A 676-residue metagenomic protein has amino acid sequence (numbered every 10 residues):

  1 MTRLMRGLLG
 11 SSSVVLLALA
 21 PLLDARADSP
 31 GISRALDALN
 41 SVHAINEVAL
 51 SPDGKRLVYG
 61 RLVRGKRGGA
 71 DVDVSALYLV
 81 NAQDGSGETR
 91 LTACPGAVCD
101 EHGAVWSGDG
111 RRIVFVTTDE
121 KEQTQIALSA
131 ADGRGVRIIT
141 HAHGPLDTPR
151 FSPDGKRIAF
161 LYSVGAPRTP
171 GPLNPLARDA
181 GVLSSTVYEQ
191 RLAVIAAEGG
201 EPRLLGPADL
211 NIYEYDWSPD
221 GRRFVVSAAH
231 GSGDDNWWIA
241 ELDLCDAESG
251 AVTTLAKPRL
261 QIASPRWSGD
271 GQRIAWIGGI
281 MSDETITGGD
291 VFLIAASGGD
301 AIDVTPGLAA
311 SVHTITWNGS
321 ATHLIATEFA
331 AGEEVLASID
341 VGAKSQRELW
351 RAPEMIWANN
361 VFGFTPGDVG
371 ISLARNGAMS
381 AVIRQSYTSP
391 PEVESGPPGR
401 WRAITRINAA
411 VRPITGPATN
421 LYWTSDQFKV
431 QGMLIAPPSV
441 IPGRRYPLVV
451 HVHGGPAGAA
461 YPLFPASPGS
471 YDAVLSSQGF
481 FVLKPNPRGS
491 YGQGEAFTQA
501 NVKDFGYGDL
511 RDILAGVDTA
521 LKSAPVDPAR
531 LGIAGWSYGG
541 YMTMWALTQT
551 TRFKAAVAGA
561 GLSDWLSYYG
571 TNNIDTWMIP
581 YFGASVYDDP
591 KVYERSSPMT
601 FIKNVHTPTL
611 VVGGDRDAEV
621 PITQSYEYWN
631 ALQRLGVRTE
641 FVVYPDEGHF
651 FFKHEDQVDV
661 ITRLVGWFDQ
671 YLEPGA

Functional and structural regions predicted by a protein language model:
R34-A38, T89-A93, R137-T140, P202-G206 (+4 more regions): A short beta-strand motif characteristic of beta-propeller blades
D37-S75: Beta-strand-rich domains and repeat architectures in extracellular enzymes and scaffolds, especially beta-propellers
P52-D53, G108-D109, P153-D154, P219-D220 (+3 more regions): Residue-level detector of Asp-centered blade-edge/turn motifs that repeat once per structural unit in beta-propeller
L57, G110-V114, G155-I158, G221-V225 (+3 more regions): Hydrophobic beta-strand positions that form the internal "hydrophobic ladder" of WD40/Gbeta-like beta-propeller blades
R61-A76, A93-E101, V114-A127, H141-D147 (+12 more regions): A flexible loop/linker signature enriched in serine peptidases of the S9 family
A82-G85, A130-R134, A196-G200, D246-G250 (+3 more regions): Short loop/turn segments that connect beta-strands within beta-propeller blades
A321, P366-A676: Serine-hydrolase catalytic core recognition
